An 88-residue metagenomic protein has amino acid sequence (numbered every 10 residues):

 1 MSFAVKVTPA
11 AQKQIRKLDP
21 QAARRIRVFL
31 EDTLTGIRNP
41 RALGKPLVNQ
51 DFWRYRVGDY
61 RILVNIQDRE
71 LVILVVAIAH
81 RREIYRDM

Functional and structural regions predicted by a protein language model:
M1-V28: Arg/Lys-rich, positively charged N-terminal/basic patches that mediate binding to nucleic acids
S2-K6, A23-R24, V57, N65-M88: Enriched for short, Lys/Arg-rich terminal
Q12, V48, Y85: Nucleotide phosphate-binding site architecture
K13, R38, A42, A79-E83: Residue-level signal for pocket-adjacent positions within structured domains
K17, T33, I78: Conserved catalytic core of Hanks-type protein kinase domains
E31-Y55: A short, surface-exposed loop/turn module that caps and links secondary-structure elements
I62: NAD-dependent ADP-ribosyltransferases
